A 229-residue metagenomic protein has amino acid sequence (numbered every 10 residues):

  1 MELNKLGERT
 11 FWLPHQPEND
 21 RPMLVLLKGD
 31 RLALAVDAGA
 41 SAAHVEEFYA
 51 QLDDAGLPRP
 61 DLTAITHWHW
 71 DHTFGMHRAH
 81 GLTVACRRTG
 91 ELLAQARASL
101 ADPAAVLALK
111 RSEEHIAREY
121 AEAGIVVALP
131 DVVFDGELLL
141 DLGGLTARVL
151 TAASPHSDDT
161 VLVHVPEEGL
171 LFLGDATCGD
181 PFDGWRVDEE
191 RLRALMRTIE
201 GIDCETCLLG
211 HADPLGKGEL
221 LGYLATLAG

Functional and structural regions predicted by a protein language model:
L3-A50, V161-C178: Conserved beta-strand hairpin/beta-sheet module of binuclear metal-dependent hydrolase folds, prominently
K5, A94-T151, R197-E200: Metallo-beta-lactamase
F11, A64-T66, V84, V132 (+2 more regions): Hydrophobic/aromatic beta-strand patches that form the interior of the parallel beta-sheet core in alpha/beta enzyme
A33-L34, A38-A42, L139, T146-Y223: Metallo-beta-lactamase
A43-T89, E200-T206: Active-site metal-binding motif and surrounding structural segment of the metallo-beta-lactamase
E47, G75-R78, A96-A98, G184-W185 (+1 more regions): Short amphipathic alpha-helical segments
R87, L224-G229: Active-site gating loops and adjacent loop-to-helix segments of metal-dependent hydrolytic enzymes
R87-L92, T177: Short, acidic/turn-prone active-site loops that include or flank metal/cofactor- and phosphate-binding residues
